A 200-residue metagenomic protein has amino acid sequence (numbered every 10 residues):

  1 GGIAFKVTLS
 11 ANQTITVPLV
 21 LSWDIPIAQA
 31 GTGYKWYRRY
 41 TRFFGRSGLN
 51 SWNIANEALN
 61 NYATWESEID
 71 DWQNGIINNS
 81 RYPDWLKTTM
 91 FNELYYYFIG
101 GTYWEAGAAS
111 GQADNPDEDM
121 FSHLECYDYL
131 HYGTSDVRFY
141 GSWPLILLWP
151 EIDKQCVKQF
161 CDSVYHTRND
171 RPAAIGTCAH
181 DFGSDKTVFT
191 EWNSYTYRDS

Functional and structural regions predicted by a protein language model:
G1-S135, E151-K154, C161-R168: Acidic/polar, glycine-enriched structural segments that form the non-catalytic walls/loops of the carbohydrate-binding
W52, L147, S194: Charge-dense, low-complexity intrinsically disordered segments
F121-V137, K186-D199: Solvent-exposed loop and edge beta-strand segments that line ligand/cofactor-binding and catalytic clefts
Y132-L145, P150-V157, R198-S200: Well-ordered alpha-helical segments within folded domains of soluble proteins
E151-S200: Helix-terminus loop motifs that line ligand-binding clefts
